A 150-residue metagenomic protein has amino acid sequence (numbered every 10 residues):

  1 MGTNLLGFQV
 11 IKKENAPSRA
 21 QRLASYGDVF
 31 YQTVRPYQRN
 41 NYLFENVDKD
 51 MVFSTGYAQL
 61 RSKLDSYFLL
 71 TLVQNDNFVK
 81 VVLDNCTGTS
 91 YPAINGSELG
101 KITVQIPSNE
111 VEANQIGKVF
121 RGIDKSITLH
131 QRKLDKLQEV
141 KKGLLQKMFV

Functional and structural regions predicted by a protein language model:
M1-V150: Feature detects amphipathic, helix-rich regulatory segments
